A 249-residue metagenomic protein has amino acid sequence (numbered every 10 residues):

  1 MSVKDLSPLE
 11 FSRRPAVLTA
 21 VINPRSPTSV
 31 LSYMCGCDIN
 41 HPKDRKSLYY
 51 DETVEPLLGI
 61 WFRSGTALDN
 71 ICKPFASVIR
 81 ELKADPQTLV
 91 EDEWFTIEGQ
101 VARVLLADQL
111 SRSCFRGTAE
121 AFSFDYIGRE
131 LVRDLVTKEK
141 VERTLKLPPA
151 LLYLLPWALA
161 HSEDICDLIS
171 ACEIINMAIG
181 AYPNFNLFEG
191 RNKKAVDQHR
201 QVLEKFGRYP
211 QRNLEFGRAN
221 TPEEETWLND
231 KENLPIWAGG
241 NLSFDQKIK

Functional and structural regions predicted by a protein language model:
S2-A102, L106-K249: Intrinsically disordered, low-complexity activation-like regions
